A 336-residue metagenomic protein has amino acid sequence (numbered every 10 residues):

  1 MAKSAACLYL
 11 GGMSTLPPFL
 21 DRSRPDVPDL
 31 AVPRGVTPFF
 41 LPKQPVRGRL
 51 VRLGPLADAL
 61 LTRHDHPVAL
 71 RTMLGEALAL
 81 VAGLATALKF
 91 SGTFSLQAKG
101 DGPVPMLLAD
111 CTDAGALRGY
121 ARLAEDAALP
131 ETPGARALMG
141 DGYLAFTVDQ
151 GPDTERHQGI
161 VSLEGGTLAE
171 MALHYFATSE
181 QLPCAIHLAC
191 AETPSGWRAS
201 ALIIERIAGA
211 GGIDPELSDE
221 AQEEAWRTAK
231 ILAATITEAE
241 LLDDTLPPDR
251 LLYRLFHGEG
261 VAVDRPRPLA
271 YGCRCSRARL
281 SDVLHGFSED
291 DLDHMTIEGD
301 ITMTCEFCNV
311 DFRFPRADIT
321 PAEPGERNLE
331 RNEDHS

Functional and structural regions predicted by a protein language model:
A5-L8, S14-R265: Interaction interfaces in information-processing and related assembly proteins
G12-M13, Y143, D300, E326: Intrinsically disordered, low-complexity regions
A234-S336: Cys/His-clustered metal-coordination modules, chiefly Zn-binding fingers
